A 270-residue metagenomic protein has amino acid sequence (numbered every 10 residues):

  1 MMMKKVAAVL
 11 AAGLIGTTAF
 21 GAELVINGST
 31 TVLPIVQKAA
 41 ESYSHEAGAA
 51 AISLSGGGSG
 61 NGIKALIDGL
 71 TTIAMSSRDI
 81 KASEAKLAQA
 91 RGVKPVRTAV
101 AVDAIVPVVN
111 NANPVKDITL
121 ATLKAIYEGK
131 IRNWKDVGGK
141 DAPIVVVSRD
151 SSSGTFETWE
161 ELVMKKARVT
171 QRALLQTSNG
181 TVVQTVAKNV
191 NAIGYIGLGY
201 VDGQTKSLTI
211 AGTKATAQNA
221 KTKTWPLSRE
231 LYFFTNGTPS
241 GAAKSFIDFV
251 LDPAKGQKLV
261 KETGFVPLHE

Functional and structural regions predicted by a protein language model:
M1-A8: Bacterial N-terminal signal peptides that target proteins for export
K5, I15-G21: Sec/Tat signal peptide C-region and signal peptidase I cleavage site
F20-E270: Exported/periplasmic ABC-transporter solute-binding proteins
